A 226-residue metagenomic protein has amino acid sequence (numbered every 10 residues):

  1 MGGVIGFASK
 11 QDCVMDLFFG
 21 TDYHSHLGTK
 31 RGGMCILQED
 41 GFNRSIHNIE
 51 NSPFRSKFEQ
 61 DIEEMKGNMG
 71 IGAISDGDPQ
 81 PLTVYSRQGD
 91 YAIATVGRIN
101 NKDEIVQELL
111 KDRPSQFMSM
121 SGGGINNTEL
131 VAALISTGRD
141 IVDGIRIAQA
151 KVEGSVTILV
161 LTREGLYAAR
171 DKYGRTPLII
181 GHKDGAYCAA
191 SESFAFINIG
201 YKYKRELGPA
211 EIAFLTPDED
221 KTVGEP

Functional and structural regions predicted by a protein language model:
M1-P226: Conserved short alpha-helical segments that host acidic/polar catalytic motifs at enzyme active sites
